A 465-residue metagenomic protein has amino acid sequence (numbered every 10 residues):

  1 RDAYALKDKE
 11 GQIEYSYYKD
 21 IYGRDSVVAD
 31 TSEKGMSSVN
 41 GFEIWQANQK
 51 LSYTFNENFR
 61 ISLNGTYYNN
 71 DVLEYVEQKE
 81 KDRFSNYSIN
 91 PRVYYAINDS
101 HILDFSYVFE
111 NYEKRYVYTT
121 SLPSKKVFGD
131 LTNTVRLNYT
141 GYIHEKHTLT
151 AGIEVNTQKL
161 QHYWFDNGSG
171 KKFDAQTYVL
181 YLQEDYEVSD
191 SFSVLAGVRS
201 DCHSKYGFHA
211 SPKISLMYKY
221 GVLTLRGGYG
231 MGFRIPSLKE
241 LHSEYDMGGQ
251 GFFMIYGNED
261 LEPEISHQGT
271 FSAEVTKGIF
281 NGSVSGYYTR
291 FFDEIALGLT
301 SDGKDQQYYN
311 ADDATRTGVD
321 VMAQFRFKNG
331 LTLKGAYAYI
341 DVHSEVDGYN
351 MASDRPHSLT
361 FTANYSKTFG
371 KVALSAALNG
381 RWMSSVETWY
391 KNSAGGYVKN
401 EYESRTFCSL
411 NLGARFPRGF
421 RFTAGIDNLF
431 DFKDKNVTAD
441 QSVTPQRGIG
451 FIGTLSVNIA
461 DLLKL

Functional and structural regions predicted by a protein language model:
R1-F84: Periplasmic-side early beta-strands and strand-to-turn transitions of outer-membrane beta-barrels
D2, Y67-D71, F109-E113, V155-Q161 (+12 more regions): Transmembrane beta-strands of outer-membrane beta-barrel pores
Y4, K9, F292, L333 (+2 more regions): C-terminal beta-signal and adjacent terminal beta-strands/loops of Gram-negative outer-membrane beta-barrel proteins
N48-N69, R83-Y206, S215-K219, F280-Y288 (+1 more regions): Face-selective signature of the C-terminal outer-membrane beta-barrel domain
N56-N58, A96-S100, Y142-K146, S189-S193 (+11 more regions): Outer-membrane beta-barrel channels and translocator barrels
I61-L63, L103-F105, L149-I153, V194-A196 (+8 more regions): Transmembrane beta-strands of outer-membrane beta-barrel proteins
Q78-A96, F128-L131, L223-T224, M231-F291 (+3 more regions): Outer-membrane beta-barrel signature, preferentially recognizing the C-terminal barrel domain of Gram-negative
E187-V194, G286-F291, Y309-K391, F430-K433 (+1 more regions): Gram-negative outer-membrane beta-barrel transporters
